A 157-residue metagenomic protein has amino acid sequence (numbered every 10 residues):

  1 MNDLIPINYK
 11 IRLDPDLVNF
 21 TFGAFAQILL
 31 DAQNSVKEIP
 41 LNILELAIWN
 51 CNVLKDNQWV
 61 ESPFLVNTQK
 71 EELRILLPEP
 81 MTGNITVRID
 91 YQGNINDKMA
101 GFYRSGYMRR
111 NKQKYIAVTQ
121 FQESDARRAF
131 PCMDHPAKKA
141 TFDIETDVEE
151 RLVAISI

Functional and structural regions predicted by a protein language model:
M1-I157: Acidic/His-enriched low-complexity segments
